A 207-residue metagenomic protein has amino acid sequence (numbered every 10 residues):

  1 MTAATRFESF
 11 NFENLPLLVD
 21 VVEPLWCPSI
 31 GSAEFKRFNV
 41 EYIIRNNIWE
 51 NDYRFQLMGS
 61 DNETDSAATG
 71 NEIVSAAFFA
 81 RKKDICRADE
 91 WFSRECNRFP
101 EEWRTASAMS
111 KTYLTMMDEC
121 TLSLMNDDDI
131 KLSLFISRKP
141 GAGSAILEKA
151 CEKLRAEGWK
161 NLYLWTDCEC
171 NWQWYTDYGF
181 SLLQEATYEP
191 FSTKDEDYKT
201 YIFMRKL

Functional and structural regions predicted by a protein language model:
T2-D20, R81-K82: A short beta-loop-alpha structural element at the N-terminal edge of CoA-dependent acyl/N-acetyltransferase catalytic
G31-Q56, F78: Active-site rim helix/loop that mediates acceptor-substrate recognition in acyltransferases
G70-R81, K131: Conserved beta-strand in the GNAT
R81-L134, P190-E196: Conserved acyl-donor/pantetheine-binding loop and adjacent beta-alpha core of acyl/acetyltransferases and related
D129-I130, L154-D167: Conserved GNAT acetyl-CoA-binding A-motif
K139-K153: Conserved acetyl-CoA-binding loop-helix of GNAT-fold acetyltransferases
T166-E169, Y188-L207: C-terminal "cap" of GNAT-fold acetyltransferases
C168-A186: Conserved active-site alpha-helix within GNAT-family acetyltransferase domains
